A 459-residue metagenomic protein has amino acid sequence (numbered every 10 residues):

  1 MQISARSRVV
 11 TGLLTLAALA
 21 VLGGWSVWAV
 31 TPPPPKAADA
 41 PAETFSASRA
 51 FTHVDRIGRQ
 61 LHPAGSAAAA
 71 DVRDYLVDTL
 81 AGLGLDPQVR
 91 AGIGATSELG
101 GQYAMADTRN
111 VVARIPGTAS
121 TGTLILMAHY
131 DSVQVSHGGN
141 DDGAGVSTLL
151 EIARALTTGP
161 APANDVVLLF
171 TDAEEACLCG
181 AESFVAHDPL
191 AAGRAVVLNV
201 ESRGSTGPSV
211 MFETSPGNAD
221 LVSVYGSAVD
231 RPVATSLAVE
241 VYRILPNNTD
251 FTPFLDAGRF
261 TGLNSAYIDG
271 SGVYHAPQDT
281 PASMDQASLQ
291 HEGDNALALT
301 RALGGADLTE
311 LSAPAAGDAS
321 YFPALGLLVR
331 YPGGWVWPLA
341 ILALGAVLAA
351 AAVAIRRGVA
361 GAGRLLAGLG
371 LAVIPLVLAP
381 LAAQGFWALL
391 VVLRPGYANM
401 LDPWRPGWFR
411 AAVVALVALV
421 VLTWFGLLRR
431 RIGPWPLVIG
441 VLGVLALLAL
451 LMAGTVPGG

Functional and structural regions predicted by a protein language model:
M1-L16: N-terminal Sec-pathway targeting helices
G12-S26: Hydrophobic membrane-insertion alpha-helices, especially the h-region of bacterial N-terminal signal peptides
W25-V30, A352-R356: Juxtamembrane cytosolic interface motif at the C-terminal end of transmembrane helices
V30-R330: Soluble extramembrane regions of membrane proteins in the secretory/endomembrane system
A192-M211, W335-V359: C-terminal domain-closing interface element
A313-G345, W404-R410: Cytosolic-side membrane-insertion boundary helix
I341-G459: Alpha-helical transmembrane segments of integral membrane proteins
